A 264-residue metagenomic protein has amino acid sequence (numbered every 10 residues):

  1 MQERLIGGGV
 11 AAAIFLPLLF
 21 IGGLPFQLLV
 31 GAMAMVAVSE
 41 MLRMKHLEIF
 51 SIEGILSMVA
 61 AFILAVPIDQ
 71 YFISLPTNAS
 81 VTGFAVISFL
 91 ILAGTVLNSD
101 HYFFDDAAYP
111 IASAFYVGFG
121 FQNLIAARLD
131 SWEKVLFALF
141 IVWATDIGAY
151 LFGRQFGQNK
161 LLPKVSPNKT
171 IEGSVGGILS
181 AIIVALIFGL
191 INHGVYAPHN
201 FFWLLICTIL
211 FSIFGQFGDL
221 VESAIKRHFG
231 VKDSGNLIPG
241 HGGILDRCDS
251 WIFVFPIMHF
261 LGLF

Functional and structural regions predicted by a protein language model:
M1-I209: Membrane-embedded alpha-helical bundles of polytopic integral membrane proteins
L5, M41, I147, L220-S223 (+1 more regions): Generic detector of well-ordered alpha-helical packing
A13-I14, G235, I252-F253: Hydrophobic alpha-helical transmembrane segments of integral membrane proteins, especially lipid-exposed positions
A144-R154, G215-R227: Short helical (or helix-break) motifs at transmembrane helix termini and adjacent helical loops in multi-pass membrane
R154-Q155, A224-G230, I252, I257: Re-entrant/interfacial helical elements at transmembrane boundaries that shape and gate the permeation pathway
S212-F217, I244-I252: Hydrophobic transmembrane alpha-helical segments of multi-pass transport and channel proteins
R227-S250: Interfacial loop-to-transmembrane junctions
H259-F264: Juxtamembrane boundary at the C-terminal end of a transmembrane helix
